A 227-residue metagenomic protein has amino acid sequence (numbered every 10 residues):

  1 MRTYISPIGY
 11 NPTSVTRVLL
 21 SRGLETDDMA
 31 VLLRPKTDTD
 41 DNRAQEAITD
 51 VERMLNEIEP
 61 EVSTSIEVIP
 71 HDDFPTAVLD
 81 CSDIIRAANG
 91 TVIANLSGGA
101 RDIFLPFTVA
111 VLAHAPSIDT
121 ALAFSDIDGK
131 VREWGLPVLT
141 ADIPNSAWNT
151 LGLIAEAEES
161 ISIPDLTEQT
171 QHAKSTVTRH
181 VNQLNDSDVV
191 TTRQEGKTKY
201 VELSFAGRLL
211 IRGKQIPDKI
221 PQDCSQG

Functional and structural regions predicted by a protein language model:
M1-T91, P106, L112-G227: Long, low-complexity, Lys/Arg-enriched
Y10-P12, G98-R101: Short glycine-rich anion-binding loops that position phosphate/pyrophosphate groups of nucleotides and phosphorylated
T91-S97: Short glycine-rich phosphate-binding loop at a beta-alpha junction
